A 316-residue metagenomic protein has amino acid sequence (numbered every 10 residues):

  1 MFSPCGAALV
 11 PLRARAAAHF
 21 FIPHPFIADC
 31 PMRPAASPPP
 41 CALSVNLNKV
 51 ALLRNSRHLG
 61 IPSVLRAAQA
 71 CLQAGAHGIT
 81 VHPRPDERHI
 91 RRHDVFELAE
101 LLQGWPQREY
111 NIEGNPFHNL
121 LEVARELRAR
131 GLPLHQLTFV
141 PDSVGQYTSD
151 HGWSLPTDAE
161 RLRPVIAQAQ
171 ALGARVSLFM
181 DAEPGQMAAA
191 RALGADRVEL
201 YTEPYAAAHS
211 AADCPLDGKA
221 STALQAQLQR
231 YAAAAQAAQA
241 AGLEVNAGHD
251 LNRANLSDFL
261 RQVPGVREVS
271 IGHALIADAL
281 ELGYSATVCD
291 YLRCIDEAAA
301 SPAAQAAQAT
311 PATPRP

Functional and structural regions predicted by a protein language model:
A28, R33-H118, V123-L132, A189: Conserved N-terminal beta1-alpha1 strand-loop-helix module at the mouth
C41-L47, I79-V81, R108-I112, H135-F139 (+4 more regions): Hydrophobic faces of well-ordered beta-strands that scaffold small-molecule active sites in alpha/beta enzyme cores
N55, H77-L98, P141-S154, T202-L216: Glycine-rich, proline-tolerant flexible connector loops at the mouths of alpha/beta enzymes
R88-G114, L155-A174, A223-V245, Y291: Alpha-helix-loop-beta-strand connector modules within alpha/beta enzyme cores
F117-A129, E183-A192, L251-V266: Catalytic cores of alpha/beta
L137-Q146, R197-H209, V266-Y284: Glycine-rich phosphate-binding active-site loops on the catalytic face of alpha/beta enzymes
D142-V144, P156, R175-A237: Histidine/lysine/aspartate-rich catalytic loop segments that bind and position anionic ligands
A212-A220, D278-A300: C-terminal helical cap(s) of enzyme catalytic domains, especially alpha/beta-barrels
